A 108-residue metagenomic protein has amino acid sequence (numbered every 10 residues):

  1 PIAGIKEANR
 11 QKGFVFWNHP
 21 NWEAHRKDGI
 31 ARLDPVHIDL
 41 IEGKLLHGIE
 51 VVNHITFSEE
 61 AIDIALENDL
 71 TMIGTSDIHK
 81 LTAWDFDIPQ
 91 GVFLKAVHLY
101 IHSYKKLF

Functional and structural regions predicted by a protein language model:
I2-F16, E59-N68: Surface-exposed amphipathic alpha-helices with a cationic face
G13-K27: Aromatic-lined carbohydrate-recognition surfaces of secreted/lumenal glycan-active proteins
H25-F108: Charged catalytic cores and adjacent phosphate/nucleic-acid-binding surfaces used for phosphate/nucleic-acid chemistry
